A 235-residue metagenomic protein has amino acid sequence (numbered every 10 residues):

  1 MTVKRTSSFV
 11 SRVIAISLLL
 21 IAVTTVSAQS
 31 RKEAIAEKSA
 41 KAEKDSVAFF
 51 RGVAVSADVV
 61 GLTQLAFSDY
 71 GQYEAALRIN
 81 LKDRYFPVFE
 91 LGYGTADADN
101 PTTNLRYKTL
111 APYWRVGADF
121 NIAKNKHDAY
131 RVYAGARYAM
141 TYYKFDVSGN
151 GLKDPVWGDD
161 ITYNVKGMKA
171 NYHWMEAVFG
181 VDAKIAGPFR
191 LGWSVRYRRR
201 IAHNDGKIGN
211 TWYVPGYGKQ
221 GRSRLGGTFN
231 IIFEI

Functional and structural regions predicted by a protein language model:
M1-V47: Cleavable N-terminal export/targeting peptides
A28-N80, N230, E234-I235: Short glycine/proline- and aromatic-enriched beta-strand/turn motifs that initiate or cap beta-hairpins
K41-R51, R84, K124-R131, I185-L191: Short loop/turn motifs that connect adjacent beta-strands in outer-membrane beta-barrel proteins
R51, D69-Y73, L110-W114, Y130 (+2 more regions): Residues that define the transmembrane beta-barrel architecture of outer-membrane proteins
R51-A57, G92-P101, K153-I161, K207-T211: Flexible, solvent-exposed coil segments and beta strand-coil junctions, predominantly the extracellular/periplasmic
V55-A57, L77, F89, V116-A118 (+3 more regions): Membrane-embedded beta-strand positions of outer-membrane beta-barrel proteins
Y85, E90-W157, T228, F233: Gram-negative (and chloroplast) outer-membrane scaffold detector with strong preference for beta-barrel transmembrane
Y133, R137-L225, N230-I235: Outer-membrane beta-barrel transmembrane domain signature
